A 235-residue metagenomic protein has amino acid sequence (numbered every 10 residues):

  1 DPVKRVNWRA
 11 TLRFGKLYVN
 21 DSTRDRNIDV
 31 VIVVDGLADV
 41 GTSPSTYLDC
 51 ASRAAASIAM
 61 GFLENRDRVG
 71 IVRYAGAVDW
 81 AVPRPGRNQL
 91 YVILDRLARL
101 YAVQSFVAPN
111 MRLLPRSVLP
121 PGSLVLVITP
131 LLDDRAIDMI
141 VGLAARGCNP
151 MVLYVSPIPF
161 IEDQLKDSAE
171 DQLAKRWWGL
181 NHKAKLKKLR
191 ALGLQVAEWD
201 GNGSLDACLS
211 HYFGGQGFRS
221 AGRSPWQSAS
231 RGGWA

Functional and structural regions predicted by a protein language model:
D1-A235: Exposed, interaction-prone extracellular/peripheral surfaces
